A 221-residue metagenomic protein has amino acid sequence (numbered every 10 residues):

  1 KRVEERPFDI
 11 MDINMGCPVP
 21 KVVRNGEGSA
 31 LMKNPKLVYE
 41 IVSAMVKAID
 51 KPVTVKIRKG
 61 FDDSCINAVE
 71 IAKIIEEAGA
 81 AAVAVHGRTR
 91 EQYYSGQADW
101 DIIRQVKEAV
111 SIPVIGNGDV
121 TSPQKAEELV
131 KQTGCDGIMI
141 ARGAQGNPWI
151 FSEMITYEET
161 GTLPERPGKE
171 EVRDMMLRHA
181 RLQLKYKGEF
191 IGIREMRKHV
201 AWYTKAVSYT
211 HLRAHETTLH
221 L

Functional and structural regions predicted by a protein language model:
E4-M11, M15, P20-K21, N25 (+2 more regions): Alpha/beta enzyme core
V19-K21, E91, S122, G146 (+1 more regions): Surface-exposed, flexible loop/turn segments at secondary-structure boundaries
G26-M32: Short glycine-enriched, charge-decorated loop/helix-capping segments at active-site entrances that position
M32, D62, Y93, G116-N117: Residue-level marker of alpha-helix boundaries and capping positions
E40, A48-D50, S64-A82, D101 (+2 more regions): Alpha/beta catalytic cores of nucleotide-metabolism and tRNA/nucleoside-modifying enzymes
H211, E216-L221: Single conserved hydrophobic/aromatic residue that forms the stacking wall/gate of nucleotide- or nucleobase-binding
